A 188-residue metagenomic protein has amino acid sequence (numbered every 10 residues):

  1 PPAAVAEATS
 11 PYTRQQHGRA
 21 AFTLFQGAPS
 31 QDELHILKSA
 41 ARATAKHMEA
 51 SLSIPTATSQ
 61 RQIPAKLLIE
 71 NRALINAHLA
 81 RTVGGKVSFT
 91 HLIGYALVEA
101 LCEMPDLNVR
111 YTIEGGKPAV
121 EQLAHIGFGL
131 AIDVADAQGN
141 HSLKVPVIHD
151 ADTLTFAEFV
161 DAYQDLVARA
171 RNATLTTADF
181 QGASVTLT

Functional and structural regions predicted by a protein language model:
P1-T188: C-terminal catalytic/motor cores of large multi-domain enzyme assemblies
